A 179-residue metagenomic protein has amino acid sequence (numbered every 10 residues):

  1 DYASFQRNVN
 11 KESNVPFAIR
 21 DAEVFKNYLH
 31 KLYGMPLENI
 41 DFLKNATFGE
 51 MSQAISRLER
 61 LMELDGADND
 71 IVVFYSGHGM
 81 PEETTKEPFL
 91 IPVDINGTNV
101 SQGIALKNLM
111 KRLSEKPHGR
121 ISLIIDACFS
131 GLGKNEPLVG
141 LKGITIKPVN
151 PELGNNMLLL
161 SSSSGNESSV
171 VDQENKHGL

Functional and structural regions predicted by a protein language model:
D1-P88, M157, S164, V171-K176: Boundary/activation segment at the start of structured domains
F5, A18, E38, V93-D94 (+5 more regions): Surface-exposed loop/turn and secondary-structure junction residues enriched for glycine/proline
Q6-N10, S101, V139: Intrinsically disordered, low-complexity segments enriched in small/polar and acidic residues
V9, M35, N39, F74 (+5 more regions): Generic preference for well-ordered secondary structure
D21, A105, L179: Catalytic-loop motifs flanking and including active-site residues across diverse enzymes
F25, L29, K44, I121-L179: Active-site-proximal C-terminal subdomain of hydrolase catalytic domains
S52-S76, M80-L138: Caspase-like (clan CD) cysteine peptidase catalytic core
